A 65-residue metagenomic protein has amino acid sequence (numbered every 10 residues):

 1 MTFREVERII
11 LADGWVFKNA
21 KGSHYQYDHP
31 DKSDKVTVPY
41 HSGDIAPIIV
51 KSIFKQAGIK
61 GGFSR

Functional and structural regions predicted by a protein language model:
M1-N19, S23, K32-R65: Basic nucleic-acid-binding interfaces
Q26-D28: A cross-family detector of function-defining hotspots
